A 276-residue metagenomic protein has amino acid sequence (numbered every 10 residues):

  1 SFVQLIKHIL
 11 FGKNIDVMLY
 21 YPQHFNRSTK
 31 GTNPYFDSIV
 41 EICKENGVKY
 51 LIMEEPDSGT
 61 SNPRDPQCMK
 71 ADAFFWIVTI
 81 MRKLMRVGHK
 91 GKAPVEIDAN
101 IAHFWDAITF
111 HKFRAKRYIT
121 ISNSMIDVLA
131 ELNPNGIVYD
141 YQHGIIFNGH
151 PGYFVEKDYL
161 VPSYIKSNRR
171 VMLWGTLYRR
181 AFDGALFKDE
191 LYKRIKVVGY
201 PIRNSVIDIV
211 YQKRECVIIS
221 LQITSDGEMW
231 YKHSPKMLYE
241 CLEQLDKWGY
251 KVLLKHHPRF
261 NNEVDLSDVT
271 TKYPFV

Functional and structural regions predicted by a protein language model:
S1-L191: Active-site and donor-binding regions of nucleotide-sugar-utilizing enzymes
T29, N33-P34, S220, S267-D268: Active-site anion-handling motifs in enzyme catalytic cores
C43-L51, K247-V252, P274: A generic structural motif
M53-E55, Y141, V198-Y200, K255-H257 (+1 more regions): Conserved beta-strand termini and adjacent loop/short-helix elements that scaffold enzyme active sites in alpha/beta
Y159-S163, K213-R214, T271: Short glycine/proline- and charge-enriched loop/turn segments that cap or connect secondary-structure elements
R169, I195, P274-V276: Short, conserved active-site loop motifs that form the nucleotide-linked donor/cofactor pocket
V171-M172, Y192-L266: Conserved catalytic-core segment of nucleotide-activated headgroup transferases in glycan assembly
L266-V276: Nucleotide-activated donor-binding/catalytic signature segment of Leloir-type glycosyltransferases, i.e., the conserved
